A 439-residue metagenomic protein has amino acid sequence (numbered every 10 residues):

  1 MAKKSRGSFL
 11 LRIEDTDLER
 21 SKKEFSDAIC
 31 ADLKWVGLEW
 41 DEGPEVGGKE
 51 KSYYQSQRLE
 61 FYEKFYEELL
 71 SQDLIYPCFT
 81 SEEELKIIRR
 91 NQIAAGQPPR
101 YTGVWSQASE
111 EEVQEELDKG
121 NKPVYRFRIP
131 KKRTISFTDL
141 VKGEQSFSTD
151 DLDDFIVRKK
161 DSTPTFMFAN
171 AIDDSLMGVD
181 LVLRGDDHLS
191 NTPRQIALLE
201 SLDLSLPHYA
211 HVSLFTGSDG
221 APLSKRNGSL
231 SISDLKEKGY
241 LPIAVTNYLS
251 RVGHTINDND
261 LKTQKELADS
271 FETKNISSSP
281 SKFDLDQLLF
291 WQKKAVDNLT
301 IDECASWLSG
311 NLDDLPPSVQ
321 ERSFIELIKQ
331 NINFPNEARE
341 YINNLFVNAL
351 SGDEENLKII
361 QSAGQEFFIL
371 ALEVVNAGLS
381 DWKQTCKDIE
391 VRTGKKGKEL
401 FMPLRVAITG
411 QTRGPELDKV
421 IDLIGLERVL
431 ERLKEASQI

Functional and structural regions predicted by a protein language model:
M1-A94, N191-L204, A244: N-terminal Rossmann-like or analogous alpha/beta NTP/dinucleotide-binding catalytic cores that position adenine
L11-D15, M177-V182, K387, G414-K419: Glycine- and acidic
L18, L202-D353, T409-I439: Catalytic adenosine-cofactor/nucleotide-binding cores of aminoacyl-tRNA synthetases and other
I29, L69, D73, F127 (+7 more regions): Residue-level signal for inorganic ion chemistry
Y76-P77, S81-H211, T216-L223, S231 (+1 more regions): Active-site cores that bind ATP or allylic diphosphates and position pyrophosphate for catalysis
S81, A108-E112, T300-E303, G364-E366 (+1 more regions): Residues that cap or delimit alpha-helices
N356, S362-I408: C-terminal accessory/binding modules appended to enzymatic or scaffolding proteins
